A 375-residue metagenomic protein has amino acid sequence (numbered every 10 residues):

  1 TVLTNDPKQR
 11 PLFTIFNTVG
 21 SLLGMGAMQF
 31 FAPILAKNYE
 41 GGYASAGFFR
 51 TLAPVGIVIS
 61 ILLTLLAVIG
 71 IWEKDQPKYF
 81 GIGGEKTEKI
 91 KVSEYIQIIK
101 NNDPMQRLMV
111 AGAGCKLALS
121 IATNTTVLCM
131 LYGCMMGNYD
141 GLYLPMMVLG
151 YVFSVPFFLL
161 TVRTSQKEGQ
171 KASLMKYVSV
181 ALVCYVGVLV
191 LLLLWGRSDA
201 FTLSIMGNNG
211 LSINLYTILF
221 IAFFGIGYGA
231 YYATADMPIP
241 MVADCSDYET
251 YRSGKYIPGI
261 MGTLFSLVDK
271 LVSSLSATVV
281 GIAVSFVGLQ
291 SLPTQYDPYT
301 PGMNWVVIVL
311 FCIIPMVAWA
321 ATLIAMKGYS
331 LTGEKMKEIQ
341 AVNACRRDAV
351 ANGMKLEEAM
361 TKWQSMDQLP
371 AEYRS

Functional and structural regions predicted by a protein language model:
T1-D140, P315-S375: Intracellular loop-helix junctions on the cytosolic face of multi-pass helical membrane proteins
P7-F16, Y139-G141, A243, E249-S266: Loop-to-transmembrane helix entry/capping segments in MFS-fold secondary transporters and related SLC/MFSD carriers
L12-I15, R50-T51, Y132-V152, L215 (+3 more regions): Loop-to-transmembrane helix entry
L12-K37, M147-S154, L264-V284: Glycine-rich segments within core transmembrane alpha-helices of 12-TM secondary carriers
I15, I34-V58, K171-S173, G210 (+1 more regions): A membrane-interface helix-boundary motif in multi-pass transporters
V155-A172: Helix-to-loop junctions at the C-terminal end of transmembrane segments in multipass secondary transporters
V180-N214: C-terminal ends and interior cores of transmembrane alpha-helices in multi-pass membrane transporters/permeases
T202-M237, M241: Hydrophobic core of transmembrane alpha-helices in multi-pass small-molecule transporters, especially MFS/SLC-type
